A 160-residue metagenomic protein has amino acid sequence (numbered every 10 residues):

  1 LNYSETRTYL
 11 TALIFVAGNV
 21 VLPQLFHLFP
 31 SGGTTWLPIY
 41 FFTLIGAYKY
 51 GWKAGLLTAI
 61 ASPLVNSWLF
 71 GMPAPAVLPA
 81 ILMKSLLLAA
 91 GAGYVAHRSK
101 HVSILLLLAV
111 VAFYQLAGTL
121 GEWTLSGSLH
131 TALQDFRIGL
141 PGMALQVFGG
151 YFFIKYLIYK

Functional and structural regions predicted by a protein language model:
L1-K160: Loop-helix junctions at membrane interfaces
